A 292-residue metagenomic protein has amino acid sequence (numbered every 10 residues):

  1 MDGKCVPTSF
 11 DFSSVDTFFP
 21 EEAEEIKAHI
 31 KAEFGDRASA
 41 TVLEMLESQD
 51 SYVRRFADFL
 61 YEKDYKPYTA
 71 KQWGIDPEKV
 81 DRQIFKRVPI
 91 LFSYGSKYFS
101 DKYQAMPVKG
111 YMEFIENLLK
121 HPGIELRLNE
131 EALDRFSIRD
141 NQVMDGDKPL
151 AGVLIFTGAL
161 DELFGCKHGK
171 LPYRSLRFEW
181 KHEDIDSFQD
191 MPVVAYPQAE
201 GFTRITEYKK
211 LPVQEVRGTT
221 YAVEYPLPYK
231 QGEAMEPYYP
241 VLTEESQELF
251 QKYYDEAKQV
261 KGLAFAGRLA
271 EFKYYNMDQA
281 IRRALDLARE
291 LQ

Functional and structural regions predicted by a protein language model:
K4-C5, S13-L150: Active-site/ligand-binding neighborhood in enzyme catalytic cores
L126, L154, T220-A222, G262-F265: Conserved beta-strand scaffold positions in the cores of enzyme catalytic domains, especially in NTP/NDP-utilizing
R127-E131, Y208, A266: Conserved beta-strand termini and adjacent loop/short-helix elements that scaffold enzyme active sites in alpha/beta
L133-E256: Mid-domain catalytic core of redox enzymes that form a hydrophobic substrate pocket/lid adjacent to a catalytic redox
E236-Q292: C-terminal catalytic lobe of FAD-dependent flavoproteins
